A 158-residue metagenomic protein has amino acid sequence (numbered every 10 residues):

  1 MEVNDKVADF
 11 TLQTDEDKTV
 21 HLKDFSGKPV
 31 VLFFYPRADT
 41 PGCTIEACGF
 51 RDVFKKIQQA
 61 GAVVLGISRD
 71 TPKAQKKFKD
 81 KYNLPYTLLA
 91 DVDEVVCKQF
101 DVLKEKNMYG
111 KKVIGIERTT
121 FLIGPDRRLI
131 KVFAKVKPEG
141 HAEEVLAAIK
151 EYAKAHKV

Functional and structural regions predicted by a protein language model:
M1-V158: Chalcogenol-based redox active-site neighborhoods
